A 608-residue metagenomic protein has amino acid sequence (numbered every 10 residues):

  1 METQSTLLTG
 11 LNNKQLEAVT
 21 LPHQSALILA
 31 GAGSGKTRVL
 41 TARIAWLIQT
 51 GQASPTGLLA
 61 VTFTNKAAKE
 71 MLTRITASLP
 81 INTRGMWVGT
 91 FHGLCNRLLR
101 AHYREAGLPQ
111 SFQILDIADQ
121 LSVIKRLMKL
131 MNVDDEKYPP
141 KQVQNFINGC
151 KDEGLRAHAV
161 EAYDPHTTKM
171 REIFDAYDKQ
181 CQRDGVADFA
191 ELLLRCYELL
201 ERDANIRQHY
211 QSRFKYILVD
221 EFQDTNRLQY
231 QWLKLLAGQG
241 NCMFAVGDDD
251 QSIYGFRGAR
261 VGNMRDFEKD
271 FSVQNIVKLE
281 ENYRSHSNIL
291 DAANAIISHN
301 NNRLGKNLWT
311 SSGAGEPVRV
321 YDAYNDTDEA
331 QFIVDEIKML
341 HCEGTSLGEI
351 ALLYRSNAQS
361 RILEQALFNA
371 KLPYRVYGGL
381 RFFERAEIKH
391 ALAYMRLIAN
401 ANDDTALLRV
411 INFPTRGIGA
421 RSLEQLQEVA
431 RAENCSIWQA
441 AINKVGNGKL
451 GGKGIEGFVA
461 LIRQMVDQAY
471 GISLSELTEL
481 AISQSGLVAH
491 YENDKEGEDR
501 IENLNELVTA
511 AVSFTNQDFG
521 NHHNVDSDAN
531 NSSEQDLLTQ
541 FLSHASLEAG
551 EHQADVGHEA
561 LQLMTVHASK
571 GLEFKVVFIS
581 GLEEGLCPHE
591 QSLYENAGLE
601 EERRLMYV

Functional and structural regions predicted by a protein language model:
M1-Q110, I114-L115, E201, Q208 (+2 more regions): P-loop NTPase Walker
E2-G10, K36, L40, R227-D326 (+2 more regions): Conserved RecA-like helicase ATPase core segment that couples NTP binding/hydrolysis to strand translocation
L7-L11, L16-A30, T56, A106-Q113 (+7 more regions): Inter-lobe coupling/hinge region of RecA-like P-loop helicase motors
T9-T20, Q24-I28, V39-L40, L59-A60 (+6 more regions): Conserved helicase NTPase motor core
Q24, A53-G57, N82-G85, Q239-C242 (+8 more regions): Short glycine-/polar-rich loops that comprise or flank the Walker A/P-loop and associated switch/sensor motifs
A53-N65, M86, D220, V246 (+5 more regions): Conserved RecA-like ASCE P-loop NTPase motor core of nucleic-acid helicases/translocases
I117-G185: Coupling/switch/interface segments within P-loop NTPase motor domains and analogous charged loops in nucleic-acid
V160-Y163, S346, S360-L372, R385 (+1 more regions): Conserved helicase C-terminal RecA-like lobe
